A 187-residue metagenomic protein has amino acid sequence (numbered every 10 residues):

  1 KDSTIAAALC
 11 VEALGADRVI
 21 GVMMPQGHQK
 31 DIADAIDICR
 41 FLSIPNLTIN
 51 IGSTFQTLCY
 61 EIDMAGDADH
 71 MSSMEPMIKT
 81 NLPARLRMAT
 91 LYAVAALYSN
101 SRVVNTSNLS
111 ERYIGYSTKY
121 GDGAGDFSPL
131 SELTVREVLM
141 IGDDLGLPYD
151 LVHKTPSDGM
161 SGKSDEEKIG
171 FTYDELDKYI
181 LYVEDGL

Functional and structural regions predicted by a protein language model:
K1-Y113: ATP-dependent adenylation/nucleotidyltransferase module used to activate substrates
D37, S53-Y60, M140, H153 (+1 more regions): Charged/polar, solvent-exposed surface patches and flexible loops
P76-K79, P83-R85, S99-E175, L181: Catalytic subdomain that performs nucleotidyl-dependent activation
E184-L187: Short, intrinsically disordered, charge-balanced linker/junction segments flanking boundaries in proteins
